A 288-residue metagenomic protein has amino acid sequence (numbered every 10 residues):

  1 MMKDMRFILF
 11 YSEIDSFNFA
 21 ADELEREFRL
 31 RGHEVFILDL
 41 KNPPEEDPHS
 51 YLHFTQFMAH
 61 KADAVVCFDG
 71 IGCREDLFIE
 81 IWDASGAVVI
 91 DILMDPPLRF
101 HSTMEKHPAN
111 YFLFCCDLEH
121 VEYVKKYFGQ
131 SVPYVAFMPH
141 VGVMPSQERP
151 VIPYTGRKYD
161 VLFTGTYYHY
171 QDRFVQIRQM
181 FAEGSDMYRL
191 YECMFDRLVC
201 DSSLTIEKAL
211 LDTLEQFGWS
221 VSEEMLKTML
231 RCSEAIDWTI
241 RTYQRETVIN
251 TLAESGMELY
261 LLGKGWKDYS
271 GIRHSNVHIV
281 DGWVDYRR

Functional and structural regions predicted by a protein language model:
K3, Y11-I14, N18-A20, P133-R288: Nucleotide-sugar donor-binding catalytic core of glycosyltransferases
R6, F10, F17-Y127, M144-P150 (+1 more regions): Extended catalytic core of nucleotide-activated donor transferases of GT-like folds
Q130: Conserved catalytic or regulatory cores that recognize and/or transform ribose-phosphate-containing ligands
